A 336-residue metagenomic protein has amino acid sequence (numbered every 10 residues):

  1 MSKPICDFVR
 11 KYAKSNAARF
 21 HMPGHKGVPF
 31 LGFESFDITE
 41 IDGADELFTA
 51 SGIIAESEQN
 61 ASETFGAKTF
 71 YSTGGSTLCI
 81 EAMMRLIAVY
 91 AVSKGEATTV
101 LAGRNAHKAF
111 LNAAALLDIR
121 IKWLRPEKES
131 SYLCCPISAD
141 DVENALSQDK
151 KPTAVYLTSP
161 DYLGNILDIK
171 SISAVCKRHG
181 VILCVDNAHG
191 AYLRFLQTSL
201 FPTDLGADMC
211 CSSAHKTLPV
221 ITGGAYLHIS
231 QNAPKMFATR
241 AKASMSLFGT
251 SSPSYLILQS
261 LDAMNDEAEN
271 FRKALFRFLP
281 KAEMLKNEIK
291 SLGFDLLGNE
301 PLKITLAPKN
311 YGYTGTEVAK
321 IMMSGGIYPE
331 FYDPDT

Functional and structural regions predicted by a protein language model:
M1-G52: N-terminal "arm"/small-domain region of PLP-dependent enzymes with the aminotransferase-like
S2-R10, D37, E56, G74-L296 (+4 more regions): Conserved PLP-enzyme active-site core in the AAT-like
H21-P23, H228, T305-A307, E330: Residues in well-ordered beta-strands of folded domains
E34-L78: Conserved N-terminal alpha-helix of the aminotransferase class I/II PLP-enzyme fold
T69-F70, I121, P329: Generic structural signal for residues in well-ordered beta-strands
L297-P301: Long, charge-rich low-complexity segments
L302-L306, D335-T336: A generic structural motif
G325-T336: Conserved PLP cofactor-binding pocket of PLP-dependent enzymes
